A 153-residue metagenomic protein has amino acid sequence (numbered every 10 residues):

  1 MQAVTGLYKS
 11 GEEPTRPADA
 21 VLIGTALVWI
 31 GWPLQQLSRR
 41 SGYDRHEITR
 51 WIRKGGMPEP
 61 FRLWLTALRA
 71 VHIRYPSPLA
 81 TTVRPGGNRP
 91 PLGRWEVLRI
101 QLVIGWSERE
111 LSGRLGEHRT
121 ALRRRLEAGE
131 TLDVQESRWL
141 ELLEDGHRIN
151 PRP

Functional and structural regions predicted by a protein language model:
Q2-I30, T66, P76-V103: A short, Lys/Arg-rich alpha-helix, primarily the initiator
P14, I52-M57, E127-L132: Tandem-repeat/low-complexity and Cys-motif detector
G24-L27, I48-I52, Q101, R119 (+2 more regions): Generic alpha-helical hydrophobic packing signal
G31-T49, G105-A121: Short alpha-helical DNA-recognition segment
W32, A67-R69, V103-W106, E110 (+2 more regions): Extended, low-complexity, intrinsically disordered tandem-repeat tracts enriched in acidic/polar residues
S41, I52-R53, R69, L115 (+3 more regions): DNA major-groove recognition helix of helix-turn-helix
M57-S77, L132-R152: DNA major-groove recognition helix of helix-turn-helix/homeodomain DNA-binding modules
R89-E130, L143: Conserved small-residue-rich
